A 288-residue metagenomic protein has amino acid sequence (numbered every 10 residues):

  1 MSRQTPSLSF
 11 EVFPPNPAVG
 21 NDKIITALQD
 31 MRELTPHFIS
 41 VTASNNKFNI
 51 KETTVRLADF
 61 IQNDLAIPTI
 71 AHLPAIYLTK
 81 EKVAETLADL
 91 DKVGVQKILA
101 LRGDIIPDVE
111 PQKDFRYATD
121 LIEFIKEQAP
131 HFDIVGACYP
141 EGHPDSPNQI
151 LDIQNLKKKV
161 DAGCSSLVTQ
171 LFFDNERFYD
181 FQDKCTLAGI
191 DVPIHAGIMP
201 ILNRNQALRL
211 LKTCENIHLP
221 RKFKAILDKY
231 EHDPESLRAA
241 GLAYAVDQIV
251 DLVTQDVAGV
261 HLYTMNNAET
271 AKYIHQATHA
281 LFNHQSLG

Functional and structural regions predicted by a protein language model:
S2-V41: Conserved N-terminal beta1-alpha1 strand-loop-helix module at the mouth
S7-K23, T69-E81, V135-L151, K229-A243: Active-site mouth loops of central-metabolism enzymes
E11, I39, L90, K159 (+3 more regions): Conserved, mostly hydrophobic/aromatic
V19, K113, Y117-Y139, L187-D247 (+1 more regions): Active-site pocket-lining/capping segments in soluble small-molecule metabolic enzymes
N21-D30, K47-L65: Glycine-rich, positively charged N-terminal anion/phosphate-binding segment
K23, A75-D89, Q112-R116: Glycine-rich anion/phosphate-binding loops
T35-L57, D104-K113, S165-F178, T264-N267: Glycine-rich, proline-tolerant flexible connector loops at the mouths of alpha/beta enzymes
F178, A268-L287: C-terminal helical cap(s) of enzyme catalytic domains, especially alpha/beta-barrels
